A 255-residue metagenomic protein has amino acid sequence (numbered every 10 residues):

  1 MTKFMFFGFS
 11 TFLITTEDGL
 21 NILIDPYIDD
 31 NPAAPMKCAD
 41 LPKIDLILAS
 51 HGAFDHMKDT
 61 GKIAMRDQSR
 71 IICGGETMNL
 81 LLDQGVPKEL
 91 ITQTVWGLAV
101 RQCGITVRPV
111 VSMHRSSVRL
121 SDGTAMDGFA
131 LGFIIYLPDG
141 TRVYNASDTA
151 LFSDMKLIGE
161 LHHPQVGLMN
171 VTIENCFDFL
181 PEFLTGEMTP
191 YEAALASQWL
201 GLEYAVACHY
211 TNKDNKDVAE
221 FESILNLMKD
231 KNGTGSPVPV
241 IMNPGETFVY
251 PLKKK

Functional and structural regions predicted by a protein language model:
M1-K3, T15-I22, A99-R108, L137-V143 (+1 more regions): Beta-strand-turn-beta hairpins that frame and shape the catalytic cleft of phosphate-ester-processing enzymes
M1-N21, Y27-P32, V110-M113, L227 (+3 more regions): Zn-dependent metallo-beta-lactamase
F4-F6, Y27-A34, L90-Q93, S147-T149 (+1 more regions): Short gly/ser/thr-rich secondary-structure transition/capping motifs
L13-K62, C73, S116-L120, A125 (+1 more regions): Pre-active-site segment of Zn-dependent metallo-hydrolases
P26-I28, G52, S112-M113, S147-T149 (+2 more regions): Active-site metal-binding loops of divalent metal-dependent hydrolases
M36-V100, G104-V118: Active-site HxH/HxHxD metal-binding segment of metal-dependent hydrolases
I72, E76, A150-E246: Cap/insert and terminal regions of metallo-dependent hydrolase folds
P109-T141, T149-D154, L161-H162, V166-L168 (+1 more regions): Active-site-proximal loop/helix segment associated with metal-binding centers of metalloenzymes
